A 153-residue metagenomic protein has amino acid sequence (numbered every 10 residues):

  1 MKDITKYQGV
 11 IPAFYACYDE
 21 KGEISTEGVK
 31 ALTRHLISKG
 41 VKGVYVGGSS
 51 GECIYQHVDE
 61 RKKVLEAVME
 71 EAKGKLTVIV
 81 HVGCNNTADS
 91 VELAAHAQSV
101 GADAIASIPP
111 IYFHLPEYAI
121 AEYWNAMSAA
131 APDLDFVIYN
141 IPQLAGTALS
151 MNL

Functional and structural regions predicted by a protein language model:
K2-P12, C17-A148: Active-site beta->alpha loop and helix N-cap motifs at the rims of alpha/beta catalytic domains
S150-L153: Short, intrinsically disordered, charge-balanced linker/junction segments flanking boundaries in proteins
